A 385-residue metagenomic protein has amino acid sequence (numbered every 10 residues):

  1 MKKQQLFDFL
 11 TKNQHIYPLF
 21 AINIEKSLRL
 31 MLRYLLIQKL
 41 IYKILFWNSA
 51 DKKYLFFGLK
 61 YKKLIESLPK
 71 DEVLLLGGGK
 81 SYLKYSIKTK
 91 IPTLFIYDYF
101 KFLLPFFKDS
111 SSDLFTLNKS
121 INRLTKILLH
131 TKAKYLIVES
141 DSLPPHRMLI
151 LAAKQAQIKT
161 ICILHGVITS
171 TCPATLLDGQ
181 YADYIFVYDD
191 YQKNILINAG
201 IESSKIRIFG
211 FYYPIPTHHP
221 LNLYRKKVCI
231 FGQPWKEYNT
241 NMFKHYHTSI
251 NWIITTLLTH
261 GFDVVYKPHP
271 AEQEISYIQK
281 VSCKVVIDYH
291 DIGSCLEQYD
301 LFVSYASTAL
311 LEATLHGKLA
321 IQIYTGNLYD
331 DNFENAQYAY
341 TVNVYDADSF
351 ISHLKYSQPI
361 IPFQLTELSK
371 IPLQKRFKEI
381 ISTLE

Functional and structural regions predicted by a protein language model:
M1-I201, K205-Y212: Active-site and donor-binding regions of nucleotide-sugar-utilizing enzymes
M1-Q14, S352-E385: C-terminal amphipathic helix plus adjacent low-complexity, charged tail appended to glycosyltransferase catalytic
K60-L64, S81, L143-P145, P234-M242 (+4 more regions): Short acidic, S/G/P-rich loop/turn micro-motifs used as interaction or catalytic elements
E66, Y213-S276: Conserved catalytic-core segment of nucleotide-activated headgroup transferases in glycan assembly
Y97-P105, L164, F231, T255-Y289 (+1 more regions): Catalytic donor nucleotide-activated moiety binding site of glycosyltransferases and closely related
S203, I278, T308-K370: Catalytic binding pocket for nucleotide-activated donors in carbohydrate/polymer assembly enzymes
P270-H316, A320, G326: Donor nucleotide-activated moiety binding/catalytic core segment of transferases that use nucleotide-activated donors
